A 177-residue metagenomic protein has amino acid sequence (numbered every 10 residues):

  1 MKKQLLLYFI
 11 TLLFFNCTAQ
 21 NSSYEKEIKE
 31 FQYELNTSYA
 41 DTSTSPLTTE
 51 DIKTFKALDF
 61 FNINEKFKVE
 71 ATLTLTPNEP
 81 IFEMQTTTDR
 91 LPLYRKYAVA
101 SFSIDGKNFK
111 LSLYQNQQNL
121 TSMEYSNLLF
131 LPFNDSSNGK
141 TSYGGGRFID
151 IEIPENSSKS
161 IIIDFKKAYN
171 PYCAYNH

Functional and structural regions predicted by a protein language model:
M1-Y24: Bacterial Sec-dependent N-terminal signal peptides
N16-E27, P80, Q85, Y94: Sequence termini and other peripheral, non-core segments
N21-N78: Start-of-domain marker
K66-K68, Y97-V99, S158-I162: Intrinsic-disorder/low-complexity, polar/charged segments enriched in Ser/Thr/Lys/Arg/Asp/Glu/Gln
K68-E70, S103, D150, D164: Generic structural detector for well-ordered beta-strands
P77-G145: Mid-length scaffold segments of soluble, non-membrane domains
F130-N170: Acidic, glycine-rich flexible loop segments
Y172-H177: C-terminal partner/receptor-binding element of secreted or periplasmic proteins
